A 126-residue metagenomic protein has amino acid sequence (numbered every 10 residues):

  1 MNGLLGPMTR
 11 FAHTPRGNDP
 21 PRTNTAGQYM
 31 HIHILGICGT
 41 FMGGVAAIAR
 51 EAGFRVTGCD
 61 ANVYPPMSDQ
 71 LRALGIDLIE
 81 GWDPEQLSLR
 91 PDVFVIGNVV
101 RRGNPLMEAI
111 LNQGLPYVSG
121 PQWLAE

Functional and structural regions predicted by a protein language model:
G3-S119, W123: N-terminal leader/targeting and accessory segments in enzymes
E126: Phosphate-binding P-loop
